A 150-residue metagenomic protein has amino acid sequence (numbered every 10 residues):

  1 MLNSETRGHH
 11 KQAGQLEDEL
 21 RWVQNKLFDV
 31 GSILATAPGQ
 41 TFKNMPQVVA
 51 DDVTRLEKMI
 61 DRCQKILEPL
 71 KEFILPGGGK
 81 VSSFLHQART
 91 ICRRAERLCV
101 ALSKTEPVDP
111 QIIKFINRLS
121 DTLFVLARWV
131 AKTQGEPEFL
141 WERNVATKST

Functional and structural regions predicted by a protein language model:
M1-T150: Phosphate/pyrophosphate-binding loop motifs in nucleotide- or prenyl diphosphate-using proteins
